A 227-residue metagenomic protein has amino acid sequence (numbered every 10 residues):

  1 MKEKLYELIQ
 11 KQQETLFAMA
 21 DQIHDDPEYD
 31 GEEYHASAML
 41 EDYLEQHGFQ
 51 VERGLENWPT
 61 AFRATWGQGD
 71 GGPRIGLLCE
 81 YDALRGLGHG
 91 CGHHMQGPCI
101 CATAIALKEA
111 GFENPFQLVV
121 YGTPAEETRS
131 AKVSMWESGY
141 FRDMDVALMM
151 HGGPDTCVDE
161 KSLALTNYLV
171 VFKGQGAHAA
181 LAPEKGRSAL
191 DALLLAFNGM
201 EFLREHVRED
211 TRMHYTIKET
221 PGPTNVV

Functional and structural regions predicted by a protein language model:
K2-L118: Acidic/His- and Gly-rich active-site-bordering loop/insert found across diverse amide/peptide-bond hydrolases
Q10, E14, D21, D25-E28 (+7 more regions): Generic secondary-structure signature for well-ordered alpha-helical cores
E28, E80-D82, A125, G153 (+1 more regions): Active-site beta-loop-alpha junctions enriched in small/polar residues
A38, C91-G92, V133-E137, K161-A164 (+1 more regions): Short, glycine/charged-enriched secondary-structure capping and boundary segments
L87-R129, T166-F172, A179-R204: Alpha-helical metal-binding/catalytic segments enriched in His/Glu/Asp
C101-S162, G222: Acidic/histidine-rich catalytic neighborhood of metal-dependent amide-processing enzymes
D143-V227: Midchain, well-structured core segments that form catalytic/ion-binding scaffolds
